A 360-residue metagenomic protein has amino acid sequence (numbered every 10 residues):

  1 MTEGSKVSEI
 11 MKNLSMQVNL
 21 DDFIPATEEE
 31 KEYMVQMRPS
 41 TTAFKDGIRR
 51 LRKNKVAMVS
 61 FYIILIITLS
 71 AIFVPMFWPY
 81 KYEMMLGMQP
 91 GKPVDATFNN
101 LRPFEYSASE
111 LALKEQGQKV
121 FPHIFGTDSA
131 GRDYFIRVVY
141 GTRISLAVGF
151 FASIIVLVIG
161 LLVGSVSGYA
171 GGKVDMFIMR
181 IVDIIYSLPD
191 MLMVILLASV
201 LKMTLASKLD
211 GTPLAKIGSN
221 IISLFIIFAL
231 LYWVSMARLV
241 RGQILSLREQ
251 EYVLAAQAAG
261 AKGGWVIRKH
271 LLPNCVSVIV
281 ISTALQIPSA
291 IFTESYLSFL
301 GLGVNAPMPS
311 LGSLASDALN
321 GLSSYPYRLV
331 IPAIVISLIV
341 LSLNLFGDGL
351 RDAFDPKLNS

Functional and structural regions predicted by a protein language model:
M1-L157, L161, S165, P307 (+5 more regions): Gly/Trp-centered helix-boundary motif
A130-S360: Alpha-helical transmembrane segments of integral membrane proteins, especially multi-pass inner/plasma-membrane
